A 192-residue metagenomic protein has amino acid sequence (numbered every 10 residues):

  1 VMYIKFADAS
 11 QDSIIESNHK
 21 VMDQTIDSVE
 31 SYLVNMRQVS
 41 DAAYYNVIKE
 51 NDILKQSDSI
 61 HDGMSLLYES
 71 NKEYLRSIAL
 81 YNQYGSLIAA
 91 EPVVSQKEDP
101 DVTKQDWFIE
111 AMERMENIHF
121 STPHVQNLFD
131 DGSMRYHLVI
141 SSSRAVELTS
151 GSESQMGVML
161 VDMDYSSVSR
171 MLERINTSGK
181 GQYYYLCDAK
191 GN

Functional and structural regions predicted by a protein language model:
V1, E50, S142-R144, Y184-N192: Short, intrinsically disordered, charge-balanced linker/junction segments flanking boundaries in proteins
V1-I53: Juxtamembrane extracytoplasmic/periplasmic/luminal helical "stalk" adjacent to the first N-terminal
I4, D12, Y136, M163-S166 (+1 more regions): N-terminal membrane-sensor/transducer module of prokaryotic signaling receptors
H19, R37, H61-S65, Q105-F108 (+3 more regions): Extracytoplasmic/secreted envelope proteins and their assembly/folding machinery, especially bacterial periplasmic
E30-D62, L80-S95, D162: Extracellular/periplasmic ligand-binding regions of membrane signal-transduction receptors
S40, L75-L80, Y184-Y185: Short, hydrophobic-rich beta-strand element in sensory/regulatory alpha-beta domains
H61-Y68, S150, V158-N192: Solvent-exposed, extracytoplasmic
E69-Y74, Y84-D162: Extracytoplasmic/periplasmic ligand-binding sensor regions of membrane-associated signaling proteins
